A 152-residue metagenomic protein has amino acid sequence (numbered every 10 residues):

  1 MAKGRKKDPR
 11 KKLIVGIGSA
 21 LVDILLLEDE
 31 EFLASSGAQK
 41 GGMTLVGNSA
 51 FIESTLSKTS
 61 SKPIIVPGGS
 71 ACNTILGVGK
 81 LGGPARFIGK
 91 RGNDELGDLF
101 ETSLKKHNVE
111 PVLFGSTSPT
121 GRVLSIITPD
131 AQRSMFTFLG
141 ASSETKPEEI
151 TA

Functional and structural regions predicted by a protein language model:
A2-R86: Glycine-rich phosphate/adenosyl-contacting loop at the front of the ribokinase-like
K12, T120-V123, R133: Change "...and in nucleic-acid phosphodiester-cleaving endonucleases..." to "...and in nucleic-acid processing enzymes
I17-S19, K90-N93, S116, P129 (+1 more regions): Cofactor-binding loop segments of dinucleotide-utilizing enzymes, especially the Rossmann-like FAD- and NAD(P)+-binding
V66-N73, S116-P119, T145-I150: Short secondary-structure boundary/capping elements
R86-G89, V112-L113: Short catalytic-loop micro-motif centered on adjacent basic/acidic residues
N93, G97-K105: Short, electropositive alpha-helical surface patch
S103-P119: A glycine-rich helix N-cap at a beta->alpha junction
V112-G115, S125-A152: Conserved phosphate-binding/catalytic loop of the ribokinase/pfkB sugar-kinase fold
